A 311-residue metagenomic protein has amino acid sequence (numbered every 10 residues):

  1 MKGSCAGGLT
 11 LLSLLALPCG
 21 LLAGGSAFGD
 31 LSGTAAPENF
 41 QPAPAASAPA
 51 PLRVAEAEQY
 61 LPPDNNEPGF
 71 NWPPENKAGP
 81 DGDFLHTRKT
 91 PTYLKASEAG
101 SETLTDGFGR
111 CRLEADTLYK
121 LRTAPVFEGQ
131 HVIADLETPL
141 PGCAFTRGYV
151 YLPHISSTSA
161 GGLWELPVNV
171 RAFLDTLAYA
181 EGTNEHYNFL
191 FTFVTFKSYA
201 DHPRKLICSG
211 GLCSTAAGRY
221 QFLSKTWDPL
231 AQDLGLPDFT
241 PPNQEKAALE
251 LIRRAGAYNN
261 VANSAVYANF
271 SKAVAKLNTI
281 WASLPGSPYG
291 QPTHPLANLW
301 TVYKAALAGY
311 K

Functional and structural regions predicted by a protein language model:
M1-L11: Bacterial N-terminal signal peptides that target proteins for export
T10-G20: Bacterial N-terminal signal peptides
L21-P49: Signal peptide processing junction and immediate N-terminal pro/mature segment of secreted/exported proteins
G29, G33-T34, F40, A55 (+7 more regions): Cell-wall polysaccharide-cleaving catalytic domain and substrate-binding groove, primarily in peptidoglycan/chitin
F40-P42, P51-L52, E56-N66, N71 (+1 more regions): SH3/SH3-like beta-barrel superfamily modules
T103-F108: Short alpha-helix capping/helix-loop boundary micro-motifs
G109, L236-E245: Active-site metal-coordination segments of metallo-dependent hydrolases
